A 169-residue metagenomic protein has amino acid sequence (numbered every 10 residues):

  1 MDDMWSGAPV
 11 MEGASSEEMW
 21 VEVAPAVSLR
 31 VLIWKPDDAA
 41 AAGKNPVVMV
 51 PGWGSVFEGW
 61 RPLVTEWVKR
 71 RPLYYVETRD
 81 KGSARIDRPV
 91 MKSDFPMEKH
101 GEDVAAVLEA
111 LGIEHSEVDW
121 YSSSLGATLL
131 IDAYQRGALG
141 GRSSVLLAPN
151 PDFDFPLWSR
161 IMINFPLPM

Functional and structural regions predicted by a protein language model:
M1-W20, L32: An N-terminal hydrophobic leader/cap segment in hydrolases
V27-I86: Conserved HGGG/HGGXW glycine-rich cap/lid loop of the alpha/beta-hydrolase fold
V56-P62, G82, P89-S93, I161-M169: Ligand-binding pocket scaffold of soluble enzyme catalytic domains
P62, D132-R136: Active-site signature of alpha/beta-hydrolase-fold catalytic machinery across serine- and Asp/Cys-nucleophile hydrolases
Y75-Y121: Active-site loop/oxyanion-hole signature of alpha/beta-hydrolase fold enzymes
S122-L130: Gly/Ala-rich beta-loop-alpha elbow adjacent to hydrolase catalytic centers
Q135, G141-P168: Flexible "cap/lid" loop of the alpha/beta hydrolase fold
